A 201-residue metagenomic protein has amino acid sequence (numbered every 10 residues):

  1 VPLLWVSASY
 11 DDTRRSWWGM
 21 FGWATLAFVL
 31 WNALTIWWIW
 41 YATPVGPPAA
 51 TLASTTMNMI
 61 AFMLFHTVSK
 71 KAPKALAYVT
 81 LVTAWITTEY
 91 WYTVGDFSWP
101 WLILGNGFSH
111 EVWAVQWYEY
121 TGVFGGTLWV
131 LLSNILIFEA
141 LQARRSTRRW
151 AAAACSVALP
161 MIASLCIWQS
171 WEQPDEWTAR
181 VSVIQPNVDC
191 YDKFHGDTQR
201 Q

Functional and structural regions predicted by a protein language model:
V1-P174, Y191: Membrane-embedded alpha-helical bundles of multi-pass enzymes that act on lipidic or dolichyl-linked glycan substrates
C166-Q201: Soluble catalytic regions of membrane-associated enzymes that act on cell-envelope and secretory-pathway components
